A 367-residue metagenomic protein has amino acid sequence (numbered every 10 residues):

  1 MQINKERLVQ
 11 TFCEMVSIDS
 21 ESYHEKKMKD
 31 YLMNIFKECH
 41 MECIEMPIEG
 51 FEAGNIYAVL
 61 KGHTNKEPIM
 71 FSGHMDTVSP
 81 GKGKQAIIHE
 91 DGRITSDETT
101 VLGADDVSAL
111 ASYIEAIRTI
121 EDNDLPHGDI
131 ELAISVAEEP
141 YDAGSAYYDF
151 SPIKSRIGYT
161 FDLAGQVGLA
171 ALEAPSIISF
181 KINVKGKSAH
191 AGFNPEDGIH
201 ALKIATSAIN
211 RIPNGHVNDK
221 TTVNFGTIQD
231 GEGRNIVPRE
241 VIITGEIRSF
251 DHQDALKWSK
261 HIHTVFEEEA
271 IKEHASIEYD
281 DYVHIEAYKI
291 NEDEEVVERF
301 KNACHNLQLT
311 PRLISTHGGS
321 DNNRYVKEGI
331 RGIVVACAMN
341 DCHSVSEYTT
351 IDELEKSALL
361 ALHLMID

Functional and structural regions predicted by a protein language model:
Q2-K26, V283, N340-S344: N-terminal capping segment at the start of a domain
L8, I228, R239, L309-M365: Zn-dependent metallopeptidase/amidohydrolase metal-coordination segment
E21-N65: A non-catalytic alpha/beta surface segment that caps or lines the substrate-entry region of metallo-dependent hydrolase
K29, V59-K61, N65-I134, S155 (+1 more regions): Active-site metal-coordination/substrate-binding segment of hydrolases, especially metallo-dependent peptidases
I88-V101, K185-A189, L307, M339-H343: Glycine/charged-rich beta-loop-alpha catalytic/anionic-binding loops adjacent to active sites
T100-P175, V223, T227, R234-N235 (+1 more regions): Acidic/histidine-rich catalytic neighborhood of metal-dependent amide-processing enzymes
N194-I228, I236, Q253-I277: Acidic-enriched catalytic cores of C-N bond-cleaving enzymes acting on peptides and small amides
K203-N218, N224, Q229, I285-I333: Active-site-adjacent substrate-binding region of metalloamidase/peptidase-like peptide-processing proteins
